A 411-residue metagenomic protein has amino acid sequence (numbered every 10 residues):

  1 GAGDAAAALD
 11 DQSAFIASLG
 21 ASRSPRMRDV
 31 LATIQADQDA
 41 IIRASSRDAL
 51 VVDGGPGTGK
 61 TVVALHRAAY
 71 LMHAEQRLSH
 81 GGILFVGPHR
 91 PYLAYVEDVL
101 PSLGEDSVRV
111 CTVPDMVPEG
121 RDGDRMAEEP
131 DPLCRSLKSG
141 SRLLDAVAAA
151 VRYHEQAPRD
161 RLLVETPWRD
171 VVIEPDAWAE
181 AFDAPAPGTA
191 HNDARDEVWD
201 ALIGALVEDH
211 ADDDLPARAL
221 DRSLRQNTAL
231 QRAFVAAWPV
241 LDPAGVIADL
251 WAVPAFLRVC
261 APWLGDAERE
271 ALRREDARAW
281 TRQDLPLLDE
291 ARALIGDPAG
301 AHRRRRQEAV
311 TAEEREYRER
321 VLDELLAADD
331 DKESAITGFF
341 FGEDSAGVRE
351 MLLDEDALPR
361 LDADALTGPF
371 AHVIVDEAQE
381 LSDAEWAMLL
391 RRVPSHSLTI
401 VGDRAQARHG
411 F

Functional and structural regions predicted by a protein language model:
G1-A8: N-terminal accessory interaction module
D4, S13-I16, V348-D354: Short acidic/polar alpha-helix capping motifs at helix-coil junctions
D10, F15-Y153: P-loop NTPase Walker
H73-Q76, P101, E105, A148 (+7 more regions): Non-catalytic alpha-helical coupling and interface elements of nucleotide-dependent molecular machines and regulators
H80-G81, R90-R135, R292-G296, A327-H372 (+1 more regions): Conserved helicase motor core of SF1/SF2 NTP-dependent helicases
A157-H372, L381-W386: Conserved helicase NTPase catalytic core signature
